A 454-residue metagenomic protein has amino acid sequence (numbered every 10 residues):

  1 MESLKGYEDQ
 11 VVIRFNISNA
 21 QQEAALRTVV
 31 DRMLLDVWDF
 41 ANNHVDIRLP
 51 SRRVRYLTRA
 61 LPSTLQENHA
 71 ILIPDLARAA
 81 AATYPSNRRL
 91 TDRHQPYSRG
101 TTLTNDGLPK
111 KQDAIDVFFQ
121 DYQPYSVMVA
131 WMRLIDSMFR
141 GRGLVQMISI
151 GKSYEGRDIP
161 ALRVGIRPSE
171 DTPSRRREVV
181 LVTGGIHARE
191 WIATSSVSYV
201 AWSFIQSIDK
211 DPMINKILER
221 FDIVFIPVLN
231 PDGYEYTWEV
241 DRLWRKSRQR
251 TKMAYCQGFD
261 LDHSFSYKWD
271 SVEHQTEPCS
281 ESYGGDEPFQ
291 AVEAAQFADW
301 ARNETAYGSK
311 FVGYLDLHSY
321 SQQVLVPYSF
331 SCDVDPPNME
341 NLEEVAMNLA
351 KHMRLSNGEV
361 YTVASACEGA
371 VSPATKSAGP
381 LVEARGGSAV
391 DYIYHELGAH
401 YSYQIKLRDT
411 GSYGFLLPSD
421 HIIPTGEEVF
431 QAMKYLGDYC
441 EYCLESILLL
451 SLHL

Functional and structural regions predicted by a protein language model:
M1-L454: M14 metallocarboxypeptidase catalytic domain recognition
